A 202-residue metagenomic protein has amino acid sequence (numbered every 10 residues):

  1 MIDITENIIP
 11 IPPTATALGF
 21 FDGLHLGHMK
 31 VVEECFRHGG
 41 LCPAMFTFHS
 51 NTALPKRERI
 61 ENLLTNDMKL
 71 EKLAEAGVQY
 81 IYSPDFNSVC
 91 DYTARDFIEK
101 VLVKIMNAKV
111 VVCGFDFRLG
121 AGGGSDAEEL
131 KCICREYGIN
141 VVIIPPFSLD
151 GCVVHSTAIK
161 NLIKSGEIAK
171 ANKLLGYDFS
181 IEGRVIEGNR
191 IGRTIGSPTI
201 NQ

Functional and structural regions predicted by a protein language model:
M1-I8, Y82: Short acidic-hydrophobic, aromatic-tinged amphipathic segments that line or gate anion-handling sites
N7-T65: N-terminal catalytic cores of NTP/NDP-binding nucleotidyl/phosphoryl-transfer enzymes
F36-G39, L73, C134: A generic structural signal for well-ordered alpha-helical segments
L41-A44, Q79-Y80, K109, N140: Residues at the starts of beta-strands that form the adenosine-phosphate
A53, D91, A121: Glycine/Thr-rich phosphate-binding loops of Rossmann-like dinucleotide-binding domains
I60-K69, C90-I98: Glycine-rich, highly charged phosphate/nucleotide-binding loops
M68-Y82: A glycine-rich helix N-cap at a beta->alpha junction
N87, R95-E99, V103-Q202: Active-site cores that bind ATP or allylic diphosphates and position pyrophosphate for catalysis
